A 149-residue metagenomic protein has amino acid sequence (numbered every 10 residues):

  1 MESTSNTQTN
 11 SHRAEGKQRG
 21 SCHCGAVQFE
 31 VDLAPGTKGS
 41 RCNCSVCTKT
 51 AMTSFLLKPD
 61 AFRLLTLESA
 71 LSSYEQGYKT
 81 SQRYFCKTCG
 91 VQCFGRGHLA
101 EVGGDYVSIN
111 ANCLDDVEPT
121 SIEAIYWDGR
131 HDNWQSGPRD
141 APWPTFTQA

Functional and structural regions predicted by a protein language model:
M1-S21, A26-A149: A short Gly-Trp-Pro
